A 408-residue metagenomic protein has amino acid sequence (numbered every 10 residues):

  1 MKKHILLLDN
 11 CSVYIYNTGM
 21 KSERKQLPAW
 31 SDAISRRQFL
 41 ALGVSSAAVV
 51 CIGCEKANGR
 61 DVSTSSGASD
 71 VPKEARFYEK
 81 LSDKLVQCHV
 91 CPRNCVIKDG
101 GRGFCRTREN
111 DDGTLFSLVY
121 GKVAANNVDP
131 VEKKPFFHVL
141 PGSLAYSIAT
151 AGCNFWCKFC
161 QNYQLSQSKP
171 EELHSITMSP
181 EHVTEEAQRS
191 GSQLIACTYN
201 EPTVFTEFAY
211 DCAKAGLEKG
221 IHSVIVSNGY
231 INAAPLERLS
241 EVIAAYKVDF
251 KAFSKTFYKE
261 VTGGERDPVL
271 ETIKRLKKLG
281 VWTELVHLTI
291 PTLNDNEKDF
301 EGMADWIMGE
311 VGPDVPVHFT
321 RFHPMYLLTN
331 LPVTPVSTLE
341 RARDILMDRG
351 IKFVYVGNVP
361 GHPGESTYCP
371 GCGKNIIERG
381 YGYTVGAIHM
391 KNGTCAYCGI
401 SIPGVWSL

Functional and structural regions predicted by a protein language model:
Y16, K21-W30, G59-Q87, R93-A149 (+2 more regions): N-terminal [4Fe-4S]-dependent radical SAM core
S22-A47: N-terminal secretory signal peptides and thylakoid transit peptides that target proteins across membranes
C88, C157, C369, C395-C398: Short cysteine-rich clusters marking metal-coordination/redox-active sites
N110-A245: Conserved Radical SAM active-site core
S166-Q167, P202-V204, G229-L236, Y246-G263 (+2 more regions): Conserved radical SAM core fold
Q188-A215, F257-L270, H287-G302, M308: Conserved glycine-rich "GG(E/T)P / GGGxP" loop and the immediately following alpha-helix in the radical SAM core
D267-L328, L339-Y355: Conserved C-terminal portion of the radical SAM core fold that forms the substrate/S-adenosylmethionine-binding
G382-M390: Short linker/helix segments within small regulatory modules
